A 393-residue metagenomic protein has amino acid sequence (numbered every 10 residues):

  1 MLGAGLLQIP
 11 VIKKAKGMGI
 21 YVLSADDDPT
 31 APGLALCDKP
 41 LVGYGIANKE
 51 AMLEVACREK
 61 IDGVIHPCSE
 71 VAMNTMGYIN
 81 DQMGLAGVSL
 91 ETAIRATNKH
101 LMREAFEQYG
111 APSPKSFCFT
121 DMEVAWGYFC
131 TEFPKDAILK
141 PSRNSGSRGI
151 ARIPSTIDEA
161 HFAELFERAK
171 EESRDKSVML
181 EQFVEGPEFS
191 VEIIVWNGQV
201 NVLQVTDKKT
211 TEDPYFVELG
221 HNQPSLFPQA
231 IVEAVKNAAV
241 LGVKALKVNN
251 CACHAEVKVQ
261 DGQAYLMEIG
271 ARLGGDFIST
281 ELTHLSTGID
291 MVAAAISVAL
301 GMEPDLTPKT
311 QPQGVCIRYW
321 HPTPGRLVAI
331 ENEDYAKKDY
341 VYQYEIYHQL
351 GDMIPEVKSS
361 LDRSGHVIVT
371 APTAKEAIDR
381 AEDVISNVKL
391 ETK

Functional and structural regions predicted by a protein language model:
M1-T92, E123, P304-D305, P322 (+2 more regions): ATP-binding N-terminal substructure of ATP-dependent carboxylate-amine bond-forming enzymes
V55-I61, T131-P134, R174: Glycine-rich phosphate-binding loop signature in dinucleotide/nucleotide-binding domains
D81-G149, P154: A conserved helix-loop-beta module that forms one wall/lid of the active-site cleft in ATP-utilizing catalytic domains
I150-A264, L273: Internal nucleotide-binding/catalytic subdomain
A151, Q182, H284, S364-A371: Short, well-ordered beta-strand elements within core beta-sheets of diverse protein domains
E233-A255, Q260-D261, G270-V328: Active-site "cap" helix and flanking loop/linker of ATP-utilizing ligase/carboxylase catalytic domains
W320-M353: Glycine-rich active-site loop/lid that clamps phosphate-bearing ligands
